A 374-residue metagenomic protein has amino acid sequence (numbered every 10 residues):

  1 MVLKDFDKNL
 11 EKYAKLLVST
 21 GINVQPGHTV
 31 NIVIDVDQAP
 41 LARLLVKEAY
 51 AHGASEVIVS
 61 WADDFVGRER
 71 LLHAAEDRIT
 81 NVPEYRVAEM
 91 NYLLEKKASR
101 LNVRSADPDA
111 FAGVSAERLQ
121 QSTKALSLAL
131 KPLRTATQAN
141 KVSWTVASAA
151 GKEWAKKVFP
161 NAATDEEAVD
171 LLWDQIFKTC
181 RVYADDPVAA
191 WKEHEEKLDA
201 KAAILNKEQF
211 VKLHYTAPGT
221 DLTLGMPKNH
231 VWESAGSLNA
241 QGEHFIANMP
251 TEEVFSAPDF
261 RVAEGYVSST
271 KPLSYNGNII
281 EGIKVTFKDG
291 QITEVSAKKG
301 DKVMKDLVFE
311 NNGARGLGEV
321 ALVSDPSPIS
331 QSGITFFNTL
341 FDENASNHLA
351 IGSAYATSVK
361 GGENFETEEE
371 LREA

Functional and structural regions predicted by a protein language model:
M1-E264: Active-site bordering "gate/hinge" segments that shape substrate access to catalytic or cofactor-binding pockets
K15, N206-E208, N276-N278, G313 (+1 more regions): Short solvent-exposed loop/turn micro-motifs enriched in small/polar/acidic residues
D37-Q38, A106-P108, G151, T220 (+6 more regions): Short, glycine-/Ser/Thr-/acidic-enriched flexible segments
T216, K284-T286, F341: Well-ordered beta-strand positions
V254-F309: Long, well-ordered mid-to-C-terminal structural blocks that present hydrophobic/aromatic surfaces
I292-E363: Dual-mode signal for accessory low-complexity, basic/Gly-rich regions
V359-A374: Compact functional segments
